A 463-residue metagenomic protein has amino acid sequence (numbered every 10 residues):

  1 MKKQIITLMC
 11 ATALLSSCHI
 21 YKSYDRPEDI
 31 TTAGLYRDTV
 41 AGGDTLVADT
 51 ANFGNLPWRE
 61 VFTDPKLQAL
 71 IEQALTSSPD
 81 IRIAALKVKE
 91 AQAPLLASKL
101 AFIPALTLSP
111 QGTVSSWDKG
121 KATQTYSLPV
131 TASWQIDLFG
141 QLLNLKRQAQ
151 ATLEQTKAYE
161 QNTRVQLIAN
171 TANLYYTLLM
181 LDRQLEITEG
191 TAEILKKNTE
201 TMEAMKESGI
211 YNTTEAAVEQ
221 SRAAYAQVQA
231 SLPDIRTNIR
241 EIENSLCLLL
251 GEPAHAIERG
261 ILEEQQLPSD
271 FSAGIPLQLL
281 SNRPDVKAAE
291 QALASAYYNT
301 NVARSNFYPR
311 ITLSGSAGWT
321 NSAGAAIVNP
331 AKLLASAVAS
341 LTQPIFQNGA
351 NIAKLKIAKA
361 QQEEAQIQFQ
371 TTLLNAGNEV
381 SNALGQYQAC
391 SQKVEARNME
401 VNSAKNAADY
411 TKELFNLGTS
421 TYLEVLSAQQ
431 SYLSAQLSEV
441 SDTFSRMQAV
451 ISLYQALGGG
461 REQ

Functional and structural regions predicted by a protein language model:
I5-A13: Sec-dependent N-terminal signal peptides
T7, H19-S23, L267, L437-Q463: Acidic, low-complexity, intrinsically disordered peripheral segments
L15-S17: C-terminal motif of bacterial Sec signal peptides marking the signal peptidase cleavage site
H19-P94, D182, E215, E264-A294 (+2 more regions): Bacterial Sec-pathway N-terminal export signals of envelope proteins
D49, E193, I210-T214, V218 (+3 more regions): Short, solvent-exposed, mixed-charge loop/turn linkers that connect secondary-structure elements
R82, F102-T123, S133-R164, D182 (+4 more regions): Small/polar (Gly/Ser/Thr/Ala-rich) solvent-exposed segments that form structured loops/beta-strands/short helices used
A84-S98, T163, L167-I187, K197 (+7 more regions): Amphipathic alpha-helical coiled-coil segments
Y126-A132, I275, A335-A339: Hydrophobic, lipid-facing positions within transmembrane beta-strands of outer-membrane proteins
